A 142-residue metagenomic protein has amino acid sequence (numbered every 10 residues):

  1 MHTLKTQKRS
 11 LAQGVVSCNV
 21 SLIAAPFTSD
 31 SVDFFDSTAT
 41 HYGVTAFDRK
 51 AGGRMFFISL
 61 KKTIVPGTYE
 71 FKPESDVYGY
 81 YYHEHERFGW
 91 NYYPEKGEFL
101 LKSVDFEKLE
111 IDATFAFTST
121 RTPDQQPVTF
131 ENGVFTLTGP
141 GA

Functional and structural regions predicted by a protein language model:
M1-A142: An extracellular/secretory-lumen and virion-surface interaction module
